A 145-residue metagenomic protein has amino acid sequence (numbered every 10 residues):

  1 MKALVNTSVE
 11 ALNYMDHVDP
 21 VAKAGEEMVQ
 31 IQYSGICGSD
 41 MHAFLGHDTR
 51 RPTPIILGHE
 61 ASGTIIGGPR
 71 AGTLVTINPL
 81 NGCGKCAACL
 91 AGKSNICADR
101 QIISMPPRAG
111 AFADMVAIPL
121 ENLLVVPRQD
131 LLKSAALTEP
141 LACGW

Functional and structural regions predicted by a protein language model:
M1-K2: Extreme N-terminal starter segment of soluble prokaryotic enzymes
T7, D19, P52-G58, S104-R108 (+1 more regions): Short Gly/Pro-enriched turn/cap motifs at secondary-structure boundaries
S8-E10, K23: Residue-level recognition of beta-strand termini and adjacent short loop/turns
E10-Y14, G38-S39: Short N-terminal binding/cap micro-motifs at the start of the first secondary-structure element
P20-S34, H47-A87, P127-D130: Glycine-rich beta-strand-centered segment in the early N-terminal region that forms part of a ligand/cofactor-binding
S39-L45: Cytochrome P450 core scaffold surrounding the K-helix E-X-X-R motif and the conserved "meander" helix-loop region
D40, E60, E139: Acidic active-site catalytic centers that drive phospho-/nucleotidyl reactions and related ester hydrolyses
C83-W145: NAD(P)H dinucleotide-binding glycine-rich loop of Rossmann-like/cofactor-binding domains, especially the beta1-alpha1
